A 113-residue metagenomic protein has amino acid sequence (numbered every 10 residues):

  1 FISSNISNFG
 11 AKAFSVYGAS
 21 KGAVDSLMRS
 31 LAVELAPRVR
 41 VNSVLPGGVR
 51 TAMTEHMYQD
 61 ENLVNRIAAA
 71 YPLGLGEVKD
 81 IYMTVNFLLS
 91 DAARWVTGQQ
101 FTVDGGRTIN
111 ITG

Functional and structural regions predicted by a protein language model:
S4: Residue(s) in the substrate-gating loop at a strand-loop-helix junction that position the organic substrate next
N8, L45-H56: Short, flexible catalytic-loop segment of classical short-chain dehydrogenase/reductase
F9, N86, T97-G113: Short C-terminal tail/terminal secondary-structure segment of NAD(P)H-dependent dehydrogenase/reductase domains
F9-S15, D91: Active-site loop immediately N-terminal to the catalytic Tyr-X3-Lys motif of short-chain dehydrogenase/reductase
S20, M28: Active-site helix of classical SDR
A32-P37: Alpha-helical segment proximal to the catalytic Tyr-Lys
R40-R50, L89, T102-D104: Conserved SDR Rossmann-fold cofactor-binding beta-strand/turn motif
A70-I81: A conserved structural motif in NAD(P)-dependent oxidoreductases
